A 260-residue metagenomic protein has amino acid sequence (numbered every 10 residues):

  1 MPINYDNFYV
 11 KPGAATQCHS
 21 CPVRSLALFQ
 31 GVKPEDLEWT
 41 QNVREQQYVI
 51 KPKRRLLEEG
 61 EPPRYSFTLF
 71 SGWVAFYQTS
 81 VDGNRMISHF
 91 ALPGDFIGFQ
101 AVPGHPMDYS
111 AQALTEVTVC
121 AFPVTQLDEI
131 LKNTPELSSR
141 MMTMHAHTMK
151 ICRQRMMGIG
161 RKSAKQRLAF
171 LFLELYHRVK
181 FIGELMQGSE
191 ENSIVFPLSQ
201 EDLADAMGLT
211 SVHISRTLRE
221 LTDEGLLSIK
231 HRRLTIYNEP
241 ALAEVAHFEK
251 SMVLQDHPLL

Functional and structural regions predicted by a protein language model:
M1-P52, F96-I97, V102: Cyclic nucleotide-binding regulatory module and flanking cytosolic helices
L28, R54-E116: Cyclic nucleotide-binding regulatory domains
W39-T40, L57-G60, G188: Short loop/turn motifs at secondary-structure junctions and domain boundaries
Q47, F90, A121, P197 (+1 more regions): Short aromatic/basic micro-patch
H89-Q154: Cyclic-nucleotide recognition modules
E136-G208: Polybasic "coupling" helices that flank or enter modular domains
H177-L260: Phosphate-/nucleic-acid-contacting segments
